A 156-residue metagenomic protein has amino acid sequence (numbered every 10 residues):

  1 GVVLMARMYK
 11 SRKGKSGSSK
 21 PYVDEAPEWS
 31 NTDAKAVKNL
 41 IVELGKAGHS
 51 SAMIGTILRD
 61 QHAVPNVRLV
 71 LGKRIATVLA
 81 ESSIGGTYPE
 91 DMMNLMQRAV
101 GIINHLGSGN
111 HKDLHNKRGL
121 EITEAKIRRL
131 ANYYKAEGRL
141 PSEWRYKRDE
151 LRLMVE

Functional and structural regions predicted by a protein language model:
G1-L4: Short, Lys/Arg-enriched N-terminal segments with co-localized hydrophobic residues within the first ~10-30 amino acids
R7-E156: Compact, Lys/Arg-rich rRNA/RNP-binding cores from ribosome-related proteins
